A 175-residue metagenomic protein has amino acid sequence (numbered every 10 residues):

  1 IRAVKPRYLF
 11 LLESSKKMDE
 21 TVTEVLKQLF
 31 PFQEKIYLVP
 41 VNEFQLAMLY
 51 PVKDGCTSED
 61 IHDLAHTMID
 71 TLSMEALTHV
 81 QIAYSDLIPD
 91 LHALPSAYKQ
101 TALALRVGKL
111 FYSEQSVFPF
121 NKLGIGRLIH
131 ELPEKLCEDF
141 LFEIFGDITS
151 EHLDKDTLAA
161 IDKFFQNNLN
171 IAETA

Functional and structural regions predicted by a protein language model:
R2-A175: Cytosolic nucleotide-utilizing catalytic cores of signal-transduction proteins
